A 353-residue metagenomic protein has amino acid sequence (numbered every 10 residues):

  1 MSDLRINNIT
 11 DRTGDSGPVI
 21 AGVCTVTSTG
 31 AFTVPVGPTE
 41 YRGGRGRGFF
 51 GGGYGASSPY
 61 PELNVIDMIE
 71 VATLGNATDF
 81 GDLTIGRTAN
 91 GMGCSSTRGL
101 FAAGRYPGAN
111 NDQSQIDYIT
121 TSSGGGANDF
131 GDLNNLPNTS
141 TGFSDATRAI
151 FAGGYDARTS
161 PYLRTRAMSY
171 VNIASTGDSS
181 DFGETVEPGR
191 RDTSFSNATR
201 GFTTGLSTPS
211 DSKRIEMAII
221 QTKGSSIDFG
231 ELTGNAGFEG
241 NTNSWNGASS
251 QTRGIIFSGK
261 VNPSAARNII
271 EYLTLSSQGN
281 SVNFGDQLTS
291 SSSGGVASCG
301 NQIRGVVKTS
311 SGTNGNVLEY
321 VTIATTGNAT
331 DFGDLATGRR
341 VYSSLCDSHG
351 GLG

Functional and structural regions predicted by a protein language model:
S2-G353: Polar, enzyme-active/binding microenvironments
